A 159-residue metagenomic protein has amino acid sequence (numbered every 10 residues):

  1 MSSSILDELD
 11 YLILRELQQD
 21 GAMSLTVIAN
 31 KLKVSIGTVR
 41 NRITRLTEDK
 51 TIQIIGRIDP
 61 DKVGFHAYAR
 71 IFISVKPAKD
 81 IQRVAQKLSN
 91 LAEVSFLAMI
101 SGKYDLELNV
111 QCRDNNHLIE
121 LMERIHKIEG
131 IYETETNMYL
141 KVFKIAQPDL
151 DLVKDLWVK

Functional and structural regions predicted by a protein language model:
M1-K159: A compositional/biophysical signature of low hydrophobicity enriched in polar/charged and small residues
